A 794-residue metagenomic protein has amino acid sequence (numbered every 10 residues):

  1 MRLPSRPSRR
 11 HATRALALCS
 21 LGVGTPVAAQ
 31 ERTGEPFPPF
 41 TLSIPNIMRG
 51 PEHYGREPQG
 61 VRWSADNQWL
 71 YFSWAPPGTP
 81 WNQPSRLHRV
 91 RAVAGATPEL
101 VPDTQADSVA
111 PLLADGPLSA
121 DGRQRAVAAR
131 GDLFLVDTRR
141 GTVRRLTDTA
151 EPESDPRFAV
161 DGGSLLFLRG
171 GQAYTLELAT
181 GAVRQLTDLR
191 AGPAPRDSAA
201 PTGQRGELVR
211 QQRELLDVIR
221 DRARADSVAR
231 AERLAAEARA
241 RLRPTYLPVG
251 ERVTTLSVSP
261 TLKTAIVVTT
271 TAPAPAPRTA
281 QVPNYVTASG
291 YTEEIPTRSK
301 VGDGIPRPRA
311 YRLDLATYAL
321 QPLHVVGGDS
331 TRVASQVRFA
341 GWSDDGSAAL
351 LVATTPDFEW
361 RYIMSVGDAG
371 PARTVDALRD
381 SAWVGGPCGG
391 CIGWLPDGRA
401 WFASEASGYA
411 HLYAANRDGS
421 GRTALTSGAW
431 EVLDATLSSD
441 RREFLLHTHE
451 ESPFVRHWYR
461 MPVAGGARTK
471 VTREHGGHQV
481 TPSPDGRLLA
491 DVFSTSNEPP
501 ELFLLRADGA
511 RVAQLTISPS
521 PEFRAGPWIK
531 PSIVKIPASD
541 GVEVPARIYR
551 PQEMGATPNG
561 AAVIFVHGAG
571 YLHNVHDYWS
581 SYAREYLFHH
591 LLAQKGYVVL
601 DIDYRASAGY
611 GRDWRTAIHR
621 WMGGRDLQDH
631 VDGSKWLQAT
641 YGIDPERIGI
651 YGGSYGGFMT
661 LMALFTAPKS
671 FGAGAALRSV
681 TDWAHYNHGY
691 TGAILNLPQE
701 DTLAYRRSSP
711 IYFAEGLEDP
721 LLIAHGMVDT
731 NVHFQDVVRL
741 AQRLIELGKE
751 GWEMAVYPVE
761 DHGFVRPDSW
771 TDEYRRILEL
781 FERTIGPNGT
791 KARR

Functional and structural regions predicted by a protein language model:
M1-R2, A28-P36, R793-R794: Basic/polar N-terminal segments that are highly enriched at the extreme N-terminus, encompassing both cleavable
R2-P7, C19-S20: Secretory targeting signals
S8, V27-A29, L722, V759: Intrinsic low-complexity/disordered segments
S8-R14: N-terminal export leaders
R14-G24: Bacterial N-terminal signal peptides
A29-K470, H475-Q479, R487-L488, S494-P500 (+1 more regions): Beta-propeller folds
G346, G477-R794: Serine-hydrolase catalytic core recognition
